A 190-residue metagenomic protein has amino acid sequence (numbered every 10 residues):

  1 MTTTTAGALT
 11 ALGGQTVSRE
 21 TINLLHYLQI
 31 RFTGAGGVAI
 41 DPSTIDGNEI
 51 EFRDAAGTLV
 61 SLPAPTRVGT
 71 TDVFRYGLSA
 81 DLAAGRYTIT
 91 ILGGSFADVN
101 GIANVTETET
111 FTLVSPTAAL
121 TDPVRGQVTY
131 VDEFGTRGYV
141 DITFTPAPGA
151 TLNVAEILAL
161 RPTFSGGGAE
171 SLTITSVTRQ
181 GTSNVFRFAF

Functional and structural regions predicted by a protein language model:
M1-H26, L59, D81-G138, T163: Acidic, Ser/Thr/Gly/Pro-rich low-complexity segments and short DxT(G/T)-type signature motifs
R19-V38, P42-T44, V131-A147, N153-E156: Extracellular ectodomain surface segments
L28, V38-P65, G149-S176: Short, surface-exposed alpha-helix to beta-strand junction/turn motifs within ectodomains of secreted and cell-envelope
L28-I30, N48, F74, I89 (+3 more regions): Hydrophobic residues positioned within well-ordered beta-strands of beta-sheet architectures
F32-G36, L78, I91, L113 (+2 more regions): Hydrophobic residues in beta-strands and at strand termini
G69-G77, G181-F190: Aromatic sugar-binding surface patches on proteins that engage polysaccharides or sugar-phosphate polymers
G94-D98, E170, G181: Extracellular/lumen-exposed scaffold segments
